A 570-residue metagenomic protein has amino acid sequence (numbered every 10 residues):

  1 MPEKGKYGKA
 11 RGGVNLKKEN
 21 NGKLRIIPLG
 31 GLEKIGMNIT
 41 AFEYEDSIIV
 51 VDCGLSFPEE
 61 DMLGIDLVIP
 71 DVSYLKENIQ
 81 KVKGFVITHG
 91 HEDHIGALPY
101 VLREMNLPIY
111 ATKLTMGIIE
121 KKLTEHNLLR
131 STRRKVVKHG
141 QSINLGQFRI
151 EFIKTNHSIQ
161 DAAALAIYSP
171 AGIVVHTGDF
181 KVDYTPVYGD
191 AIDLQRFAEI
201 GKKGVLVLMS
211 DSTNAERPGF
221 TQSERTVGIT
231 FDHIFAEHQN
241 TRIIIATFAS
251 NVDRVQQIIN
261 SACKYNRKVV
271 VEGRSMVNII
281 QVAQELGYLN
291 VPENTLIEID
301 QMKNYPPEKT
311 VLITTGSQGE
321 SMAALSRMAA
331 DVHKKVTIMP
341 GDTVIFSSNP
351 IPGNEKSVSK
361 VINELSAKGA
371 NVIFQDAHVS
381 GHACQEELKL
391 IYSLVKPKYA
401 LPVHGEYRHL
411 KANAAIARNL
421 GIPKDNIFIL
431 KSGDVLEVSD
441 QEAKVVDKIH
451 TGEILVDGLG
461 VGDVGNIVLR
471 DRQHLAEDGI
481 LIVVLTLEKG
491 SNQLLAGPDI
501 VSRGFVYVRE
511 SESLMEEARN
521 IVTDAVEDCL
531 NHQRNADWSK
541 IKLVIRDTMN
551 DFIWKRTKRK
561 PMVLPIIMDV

Functional and structural regions predicted by a protein language model:
M1-K18, R509-D524, V570: Iron-sulfur (Fe-S) cluster-binding modules
G5, K9-V86, H91-N304, A323-T337 (+1 more regions): His/Asp/Glu-rich metal-coordinating catalytic cores of metallo-dependent phosphodiesterases/hydrolases acting on
L32, S56-E60, G64, K81-V82 (+6 more regions): A glycine- and charged-residue-rich anion-binding loop/surface
P108, L401, L564: Short glycine-rich phosphate-binding loop at a beta-alpha junction
L123, A417, I553: Conserved hydrophobic residues forming the short capping helix/wall of the S-adenosyl-L-methionine
R217-S347, I351-Q533, K542-L543, D547: Hard-cation-handling environments
R534-V570: C-terminal tails and terminal domains of large nucleic-acid-associated and other macromolecular-machine proteins
